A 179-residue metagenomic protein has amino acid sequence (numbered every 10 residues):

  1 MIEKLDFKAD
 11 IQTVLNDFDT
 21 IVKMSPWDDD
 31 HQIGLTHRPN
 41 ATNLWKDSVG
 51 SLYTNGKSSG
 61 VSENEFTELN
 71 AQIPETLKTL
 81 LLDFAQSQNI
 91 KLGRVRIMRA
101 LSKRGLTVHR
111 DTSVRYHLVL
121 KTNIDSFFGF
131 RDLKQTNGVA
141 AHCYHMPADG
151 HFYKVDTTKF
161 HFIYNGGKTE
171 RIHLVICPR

Functional and structural regions predicted by a protein language model:
M1-F84: Non-heme Fe(II)/2-oxoglutarate
I2-K4, S113-R115, R171: Intrinsic-disorder/low-complexity, polar/charged segments enriched in Ser/Thr/Lys/Arg/Asp/Glu/Gln
L82-S102: A short glycine-rich, His/Asp/Glu-containing loop-to-beta-strand
R99, R110-S126: Short, conserved beta-strand element in jelly-roll/cupin
L106-H109, S126-F128, Y153-G167: Short beta-strand His + acidic residue motifs that chelate non-heme Fe in jelly-roll/DSBH and cupin folds
R110, L120, F130-D132, N165 (+1 more regions): Residue-level recognition of conserved beta-strand positions in structured domain cores
Y116-T122, F152-K154, K168-R179: A short hydrophobic beta-strand segment most commonly corresponding to one strand of the jelly-roll/cupin
K121-A148: A short beta-strand-loop-beta hairpin characteristic of the jelly-roll/cupin
